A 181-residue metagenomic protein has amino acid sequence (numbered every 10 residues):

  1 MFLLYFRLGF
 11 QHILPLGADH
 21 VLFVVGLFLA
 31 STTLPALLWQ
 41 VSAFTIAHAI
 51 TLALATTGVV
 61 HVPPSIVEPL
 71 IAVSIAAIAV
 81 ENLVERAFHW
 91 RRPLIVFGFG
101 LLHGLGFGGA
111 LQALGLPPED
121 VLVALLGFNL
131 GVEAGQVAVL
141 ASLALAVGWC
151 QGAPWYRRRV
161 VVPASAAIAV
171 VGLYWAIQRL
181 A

Functional and structural regions predicted by a protein language model:
M1-A181: Membrane metalloprotein/metal-transporter helix-bundle signature
